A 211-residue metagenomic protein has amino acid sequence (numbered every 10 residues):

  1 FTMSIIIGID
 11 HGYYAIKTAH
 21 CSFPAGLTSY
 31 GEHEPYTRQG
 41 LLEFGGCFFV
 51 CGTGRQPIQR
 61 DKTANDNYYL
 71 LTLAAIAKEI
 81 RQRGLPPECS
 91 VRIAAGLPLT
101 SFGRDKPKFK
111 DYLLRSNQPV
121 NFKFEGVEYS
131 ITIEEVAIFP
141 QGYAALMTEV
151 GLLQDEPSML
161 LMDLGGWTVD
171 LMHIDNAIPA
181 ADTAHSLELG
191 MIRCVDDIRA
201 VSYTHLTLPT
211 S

Functional and structural regions predicted by a protein language model:
F1-M159, N176-R193: Nucleotide/phosphate-binding catalytic cleft detector across ATP-hydrolyzing and phosphate-transferring enzymes
L164-D170, T204: Ser/Thr-glycine-rich phosphate-binding loops at phosphate-binding pockets of nucleotides, nucleotide cofactors
H173: A short helix-loop
I198: P-loop NTP-binding/switch modules centered on Walker-like glycine-rich loops
V201: A contiguous pocket-lining binding segment that forms or flanks enzyme active sites
T204-T210: Conserved small/polar residues in nucleotide/adenosyl-binding loops
